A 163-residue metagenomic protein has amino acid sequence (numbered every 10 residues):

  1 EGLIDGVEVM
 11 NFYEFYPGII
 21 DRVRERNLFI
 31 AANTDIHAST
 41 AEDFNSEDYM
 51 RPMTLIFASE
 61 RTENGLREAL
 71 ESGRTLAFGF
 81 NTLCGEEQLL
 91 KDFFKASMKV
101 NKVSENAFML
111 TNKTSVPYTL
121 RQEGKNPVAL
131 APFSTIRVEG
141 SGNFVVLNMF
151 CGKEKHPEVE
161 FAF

Functional and structural regions predicted by a protein language model:
G2-F163: Charged catalytic cores and adjacent phosphate/nucleic-acid-binding surfaces used for phosphate/nucleic-acid chemistry
